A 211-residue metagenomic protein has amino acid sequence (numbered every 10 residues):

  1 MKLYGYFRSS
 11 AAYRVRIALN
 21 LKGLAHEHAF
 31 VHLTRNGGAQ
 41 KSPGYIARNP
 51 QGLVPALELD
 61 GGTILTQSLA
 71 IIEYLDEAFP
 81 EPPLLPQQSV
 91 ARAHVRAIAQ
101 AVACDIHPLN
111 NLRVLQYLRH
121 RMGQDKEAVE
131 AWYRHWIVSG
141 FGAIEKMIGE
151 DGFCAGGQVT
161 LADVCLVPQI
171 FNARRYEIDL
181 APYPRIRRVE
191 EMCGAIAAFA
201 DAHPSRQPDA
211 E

Functional and structural regions predicted by a protein language model:
M1-A128: GST-like domain detector, emphasizing the conserved glutathione-binding G-site in the N-terminal thioredoxin-like
L33-R35, R187, Q207: Conserved beta-strand edge residues that scaffold enzyme active sites
A47, A195, P204: Phosphate-coordinating loops and pocket residues in cytosolic domains that bind phosphorylated ligands
D76, Q169-I170, H203: Active-site-flanking alpha-helical
P82-Q87, N110-L112, F153-G157, F199-S205: Short, hydrophobic secondary-structure boundary micro-motifs
V102-A195: GST-like fold's C-terminal all-alpha helical module
R119, Q207-E211: Carbohydrate-binding/catalytic loop surfaces
